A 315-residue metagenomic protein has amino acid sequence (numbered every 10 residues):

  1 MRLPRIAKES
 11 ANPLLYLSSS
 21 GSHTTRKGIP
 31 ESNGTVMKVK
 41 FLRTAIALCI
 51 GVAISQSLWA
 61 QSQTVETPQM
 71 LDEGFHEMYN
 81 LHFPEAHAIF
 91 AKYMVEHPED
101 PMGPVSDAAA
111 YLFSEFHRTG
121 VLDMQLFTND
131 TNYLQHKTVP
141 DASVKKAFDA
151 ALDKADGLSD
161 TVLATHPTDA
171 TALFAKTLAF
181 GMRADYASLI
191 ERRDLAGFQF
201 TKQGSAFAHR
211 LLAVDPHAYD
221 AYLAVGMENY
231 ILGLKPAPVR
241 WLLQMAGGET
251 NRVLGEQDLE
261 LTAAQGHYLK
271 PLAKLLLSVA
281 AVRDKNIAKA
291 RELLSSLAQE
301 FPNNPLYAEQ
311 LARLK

Functional and structural regions predicted by a protein language model:
V36-I46: Bacterial N-terminal signal peptides that target proteins for export
A45-S57: Bacterial N-terminal signal peptides
S62-M70, E77-F90, E99, A110-T168 (+2 more regions): Short coil/linker segments at helix-helix boundaries
M94-H97, M245-E249, A263-G266, S296-P302: Solenoid-like repeat scaffolds
D100, D169, A218, L269-K270 (+1 more regions): Residue-level recognition of tetratricopeptide repeat
S106-D107, A175, A224, L276 (+1 more regions): Canonical tetratricopeptide repeat
V279-K315: A cross-kingdom marker for long, charged
